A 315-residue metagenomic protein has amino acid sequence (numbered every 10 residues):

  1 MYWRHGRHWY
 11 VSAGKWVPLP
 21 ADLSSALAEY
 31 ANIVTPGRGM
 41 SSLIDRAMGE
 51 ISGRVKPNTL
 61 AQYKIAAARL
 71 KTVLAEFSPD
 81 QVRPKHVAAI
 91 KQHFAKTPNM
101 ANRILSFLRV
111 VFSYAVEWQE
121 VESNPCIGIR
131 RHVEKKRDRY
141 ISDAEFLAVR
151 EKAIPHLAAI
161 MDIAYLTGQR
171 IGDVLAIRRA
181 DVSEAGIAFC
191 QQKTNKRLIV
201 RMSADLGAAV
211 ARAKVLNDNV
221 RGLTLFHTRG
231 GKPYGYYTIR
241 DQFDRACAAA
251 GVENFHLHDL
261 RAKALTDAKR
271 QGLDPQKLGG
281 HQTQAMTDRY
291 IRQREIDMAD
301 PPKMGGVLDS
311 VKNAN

Functional and structural regions predicted by a protein language model:
M1-L19: Short, Arg/Lys-rich segments that mark the N-terminal edge of DNA/RNA- and chromatin-recognition modules
W16-L19, G37-M40, G49-E120, R137 (+2 more regions): N-terminal core-binding DNA-recognition domain of tyrosine site-specific recombinases/integrases
N99, E117, A159-D162, L166 (+4 more regions): C-terminal catalytic core of tyrosine-transesterase DNA break-rejoin enzymes
N102-I104, E117, V121-E122, I127-I171 (+2 more regions): Basic, Lys/Arg- and aromatic-enriched nucleic-acid-binding interface segment
G128, K136, Y140, A144-A148 (+2 more regions): Conserved tyrosine-mediated DNA breakage-rejoining catalytic core shared by Y-recombinases
V133, Q191-N195, G279-M304: Catalytic-site neighborhood detector that most strongly recognizes the C-terminal catalytic loop/helix of tyrosine
S203-V252, A264: Active-site/catalytic core of tyrosine-dependent DNA strand-transfer enzymes
R212-V220, T228-G231, A285, P302-N315: C-terminal secondary-structure termini that scaffold catalytic or DNA-interacting sites
